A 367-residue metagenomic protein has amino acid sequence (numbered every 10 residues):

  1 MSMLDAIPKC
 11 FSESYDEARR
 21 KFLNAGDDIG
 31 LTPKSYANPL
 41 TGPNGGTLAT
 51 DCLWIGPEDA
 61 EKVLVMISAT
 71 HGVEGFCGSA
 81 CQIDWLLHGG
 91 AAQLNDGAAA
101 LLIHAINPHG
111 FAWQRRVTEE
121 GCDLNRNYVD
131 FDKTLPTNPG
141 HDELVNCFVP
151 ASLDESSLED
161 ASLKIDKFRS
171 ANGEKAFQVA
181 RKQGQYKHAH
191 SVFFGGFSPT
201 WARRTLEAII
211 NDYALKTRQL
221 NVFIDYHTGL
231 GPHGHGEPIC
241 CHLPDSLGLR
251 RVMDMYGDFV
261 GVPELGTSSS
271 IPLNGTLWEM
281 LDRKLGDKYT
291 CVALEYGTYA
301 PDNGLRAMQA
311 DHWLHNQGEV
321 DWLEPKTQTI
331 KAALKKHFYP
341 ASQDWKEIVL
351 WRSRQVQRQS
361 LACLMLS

Functional and structural regions predicted by a protein language model:
M1-S367: Structured catalytic-domain cores with a bias toward divalent-metal coordination
